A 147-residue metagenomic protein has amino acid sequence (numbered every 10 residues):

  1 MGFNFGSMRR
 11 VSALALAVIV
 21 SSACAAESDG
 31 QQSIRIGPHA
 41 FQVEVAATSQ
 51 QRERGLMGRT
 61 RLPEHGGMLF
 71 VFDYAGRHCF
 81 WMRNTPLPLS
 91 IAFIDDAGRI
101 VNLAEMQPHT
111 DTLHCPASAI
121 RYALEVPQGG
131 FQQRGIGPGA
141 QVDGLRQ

Functional and structural regions predicted by a protein language model:
G2-S12: Bacterial N-terminal signal peptides that target proteins for export
V11-S22: Bacterial N-terminal signal peptides
A26-Q147: Compact, glycine-rich, soluble single-domain proteins
